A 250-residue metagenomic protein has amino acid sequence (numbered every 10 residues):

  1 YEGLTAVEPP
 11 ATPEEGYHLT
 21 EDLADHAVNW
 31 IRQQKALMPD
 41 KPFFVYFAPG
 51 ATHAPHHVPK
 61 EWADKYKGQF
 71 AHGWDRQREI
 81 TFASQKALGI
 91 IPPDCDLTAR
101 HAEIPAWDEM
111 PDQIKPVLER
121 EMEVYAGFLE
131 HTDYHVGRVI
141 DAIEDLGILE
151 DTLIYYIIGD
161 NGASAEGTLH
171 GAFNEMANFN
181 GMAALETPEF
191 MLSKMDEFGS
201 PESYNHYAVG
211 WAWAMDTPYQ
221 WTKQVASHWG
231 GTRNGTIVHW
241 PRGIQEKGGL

Functional and structural regions predicted by a protein language model:
Y1, P10-T12, K41, Y46 (+6 more regions): Short, solvent-exposed loop/turn and secondary-structure capping segments
Y1-K67, H72, R76, K86 (+1 more regions): Formylglycine-dependent
Y1-P9, G68, D141, M176-L250: Substrate-binding rim/cap in mid-to-C-terminal beta-strand-loop elements of soluble/periplasmic
H18, D22, H26, P42 (+10 more regions): Generic recognition of stable, solvent-exposed alpha-helical segments in well-folded globular domains
W30, Q34, S84, L88 (+4 more regions): Generic, well-ordered alpha-helical scaffold segments in large soluble proteins
D40-F43, I91, C95-A102, H131-L169 (+3 more regions): Metal-dependent active-site segment of extracytoplasmic phospho-/sulfohydrolases and closely related
P49-A51, I158-A163, K223, V238-R242: Short, flexible loop/turn elements at secondary-structure junctions
W74-S84, G89, N174, E186-E189: Carboxylate/His-rich catalytic cores and anion/metal-binding grooves
